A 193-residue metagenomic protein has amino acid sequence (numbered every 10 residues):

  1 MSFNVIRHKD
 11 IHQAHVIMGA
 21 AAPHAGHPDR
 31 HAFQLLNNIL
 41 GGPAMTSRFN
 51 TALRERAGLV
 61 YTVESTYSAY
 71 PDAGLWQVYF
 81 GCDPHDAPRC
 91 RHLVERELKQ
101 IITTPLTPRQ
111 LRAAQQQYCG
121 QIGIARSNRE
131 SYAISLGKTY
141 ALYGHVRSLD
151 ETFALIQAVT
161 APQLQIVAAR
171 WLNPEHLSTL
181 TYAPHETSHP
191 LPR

Functional and structural regions predicted by a protein language model:
M1-I6, I166-R193: Proteolytic maturation boundary segments
M1-S47: His/Glu-based metal-binding/catalytic segments typifying zinc-dependent metallopeptidases
H8-D10, Y70, L172: Solvent-exposed alpha-helices and their adjacent loops that cap or buttress functional pockets in soluble metabolic
V16-P23, N50-A158, H176-P184: M16 family metallopeptidases and their MPP-like homologs
H27-P28, D86-C90, H189-P190: Short, conserved charged micro-motifs
P28-H31, R129-E130, P190-R193: Short conserved micro-motifs at the rims of enzyme active sites and ligand-binding pockets
T160-I166: Charged alpha-helix within mobile-element recombinases
